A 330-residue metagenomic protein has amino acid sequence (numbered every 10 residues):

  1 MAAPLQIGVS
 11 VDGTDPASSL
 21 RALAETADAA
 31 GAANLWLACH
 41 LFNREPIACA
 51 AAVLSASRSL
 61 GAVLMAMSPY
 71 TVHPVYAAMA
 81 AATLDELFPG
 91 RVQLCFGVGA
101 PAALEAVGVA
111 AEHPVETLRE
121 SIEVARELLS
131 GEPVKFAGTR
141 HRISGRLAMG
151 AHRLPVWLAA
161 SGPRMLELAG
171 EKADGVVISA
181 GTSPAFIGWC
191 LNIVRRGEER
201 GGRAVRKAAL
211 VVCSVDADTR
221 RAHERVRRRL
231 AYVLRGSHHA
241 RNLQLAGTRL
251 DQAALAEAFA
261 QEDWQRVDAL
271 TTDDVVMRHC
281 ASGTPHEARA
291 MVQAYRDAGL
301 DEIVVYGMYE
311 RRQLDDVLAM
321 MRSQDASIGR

Functional and structural regions predicted by a protein language model:
M1-R330: Active-site-adjacent structural elements that line small-molecule/cofactor binding pockets in enzymes
